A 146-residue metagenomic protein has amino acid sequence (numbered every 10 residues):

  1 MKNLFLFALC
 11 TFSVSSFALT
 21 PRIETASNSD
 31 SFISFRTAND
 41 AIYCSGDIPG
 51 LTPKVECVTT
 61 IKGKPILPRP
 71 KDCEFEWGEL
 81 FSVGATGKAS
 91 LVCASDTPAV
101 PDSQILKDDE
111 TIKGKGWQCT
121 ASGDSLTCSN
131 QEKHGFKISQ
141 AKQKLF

Functional and structural regions predicted by a protein language model:
M1-L4: Positively charged n-region of N-terminal signal peptides that target proteins for export
S13-S15: N-terminal signal peptide c-region/cleavage motif recognized by signal peptidases
L19-A26, K54-L106, I138-F146: A low-complexity, Ser/Thr/Gly/Pro-enriched, surface-exposed linker/loop concept that marks segments flanking
S29-A41, E110-Q118: Extracellular glycan-recognition/adhesion modules and their associated mucin-like linkers
P49-G63, G123-N130: Short, well-ordered strand-loop elements centered on a beta-strand within folded domains, enriched for acidic residues
C93-Q131: Acidic, glycine-rich flexible loop segments
G123-F146: C-terminal or internal capping secondary-structure element at the end of a domain, subdomain, or sheet
